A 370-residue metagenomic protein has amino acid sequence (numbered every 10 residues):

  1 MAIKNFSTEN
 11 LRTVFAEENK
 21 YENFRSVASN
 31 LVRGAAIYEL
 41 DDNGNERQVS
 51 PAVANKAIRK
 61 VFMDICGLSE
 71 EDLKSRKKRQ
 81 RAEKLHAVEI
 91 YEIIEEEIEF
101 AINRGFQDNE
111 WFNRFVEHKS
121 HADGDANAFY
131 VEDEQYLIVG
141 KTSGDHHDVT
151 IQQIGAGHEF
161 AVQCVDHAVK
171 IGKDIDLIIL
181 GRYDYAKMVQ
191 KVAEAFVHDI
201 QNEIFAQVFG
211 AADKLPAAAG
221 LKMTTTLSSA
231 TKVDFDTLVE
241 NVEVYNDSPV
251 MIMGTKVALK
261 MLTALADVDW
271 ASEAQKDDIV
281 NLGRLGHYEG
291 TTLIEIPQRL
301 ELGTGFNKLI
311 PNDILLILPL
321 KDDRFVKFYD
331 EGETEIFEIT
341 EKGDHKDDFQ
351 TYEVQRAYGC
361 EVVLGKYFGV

Functional and structural regions predicted by a protein language model:
M1-R79: N-terminal alpha-helical "arm" segments
E17-Y21, G34-Y38, D64, L68 (+7 more regions): Surface-exposed polar/charged interaction patches
Q48-A52, R76, Q80-K84, V88 (+1 more regions): Short, charged/polar micro-motifs that form catalytic or ligand-binding hotspots
K78-H167: Assembly/oligomerization interface modules of large self-assembling protein complexes
R104-D108, G254-V257, L318-R324, Y329: Short, flexible beta-strand-to-coil junctions
D166-V244: Alpha-helical scaffold segments that mediate packing/assembly in large oligomeric complexes
D213-L285, E289: Extended, solvent-exposed, turn-rich assembly/linker loops in the middle of proteins
V268-V370: Sequence/fold signature of self-assembling virion shell proteins
